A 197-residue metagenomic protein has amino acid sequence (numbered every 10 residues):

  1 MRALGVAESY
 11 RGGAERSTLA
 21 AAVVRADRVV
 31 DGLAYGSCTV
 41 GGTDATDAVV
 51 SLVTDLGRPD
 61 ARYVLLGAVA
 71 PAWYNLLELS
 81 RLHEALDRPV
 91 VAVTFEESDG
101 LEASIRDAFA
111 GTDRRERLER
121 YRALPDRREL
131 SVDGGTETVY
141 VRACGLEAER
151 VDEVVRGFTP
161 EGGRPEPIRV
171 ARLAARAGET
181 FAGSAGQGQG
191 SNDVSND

Functional and structural regions predicted by a protein language model:
M1-G13: Two-metal-ion RNase H-like nuclease active-site motif
V6-A7, R62-V69, V91-T94: Short glycine-rich or small-residue beta-strand-to-loop segments that form or flank ligand, phosphate, metal/Fe-S
S9, L52-L56, P89, G157-E161: Change "in soluble alpha/beta enzymes" to "in soluble alpha/beta proteins
S9-G12, A68-L76, E97-D99, L146-A148: Gly/Ser/Thr-rich loops at beta-strand to alpha-helix junctions that form or flank small-molecule/cofactor-binding
R11-E15, G57-R58, E84, S131-D133: Solvent-exposed alpha-helices and their adjacent loops that cap or buttress functional pockets in soluble metabolic
S17-A72: A glycine-rich, hydrophobic loop/mini-helix early in the fold
N75-V139: Long, charge-dense
R142-D197: Charge-patterned, long linear interaction tracts outside catalytic cores
